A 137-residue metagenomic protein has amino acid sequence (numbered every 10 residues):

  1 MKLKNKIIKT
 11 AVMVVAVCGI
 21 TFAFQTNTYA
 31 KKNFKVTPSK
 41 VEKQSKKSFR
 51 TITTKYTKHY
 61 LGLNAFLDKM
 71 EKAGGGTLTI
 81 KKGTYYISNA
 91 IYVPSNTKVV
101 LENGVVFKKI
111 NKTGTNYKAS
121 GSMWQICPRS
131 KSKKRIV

Functional and structural regions predicted by a protein language model:
L3-T10, V14, C18-V137: Extracellular/periplasmic carbohydrate-active domains that bind, remodel, or depolymerize complex polysaccharides
